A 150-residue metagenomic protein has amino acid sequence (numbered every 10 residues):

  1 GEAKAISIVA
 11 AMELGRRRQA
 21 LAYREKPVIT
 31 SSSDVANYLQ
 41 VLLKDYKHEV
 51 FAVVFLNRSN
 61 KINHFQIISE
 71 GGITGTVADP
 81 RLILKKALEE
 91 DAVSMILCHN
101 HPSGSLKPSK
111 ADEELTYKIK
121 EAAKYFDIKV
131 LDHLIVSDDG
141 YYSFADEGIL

Functional and structural regions predicted by a protein language model:
K4, Y23-P27, L39-Y46: Short helix-to-loop capping/linker segments positioned immediately adjacent to catalytic or ligand/cofactor-binding
K4-S7, A11-G15, H48: Structured, non-catalytic alpha/beta "coupling" segments that mediate domain-domain communication and provide generic
A11, S69-L150: Active-site-proximal loop/helix of nucleotide/amide-processing enzymes and allied scaffolds
G15, Q19-A36: Long, charged amphipathic helices and adjacent flexible linkers at domain junctions
A36-E90, S94: Histidine/lysine/aspartate-rich catalytic loop segments that bind and position anionic ligands
